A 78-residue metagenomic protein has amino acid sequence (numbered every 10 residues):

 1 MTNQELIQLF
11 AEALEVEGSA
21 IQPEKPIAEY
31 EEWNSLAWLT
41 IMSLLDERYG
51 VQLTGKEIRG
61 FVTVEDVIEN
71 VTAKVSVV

Functional and structural regions predicted by a protein language model:
M1-W33, A37-S43, E47-V78: Phosphopantetheine-dependent thiolation modules in NRPS/PKS and related acyl-activating systems
